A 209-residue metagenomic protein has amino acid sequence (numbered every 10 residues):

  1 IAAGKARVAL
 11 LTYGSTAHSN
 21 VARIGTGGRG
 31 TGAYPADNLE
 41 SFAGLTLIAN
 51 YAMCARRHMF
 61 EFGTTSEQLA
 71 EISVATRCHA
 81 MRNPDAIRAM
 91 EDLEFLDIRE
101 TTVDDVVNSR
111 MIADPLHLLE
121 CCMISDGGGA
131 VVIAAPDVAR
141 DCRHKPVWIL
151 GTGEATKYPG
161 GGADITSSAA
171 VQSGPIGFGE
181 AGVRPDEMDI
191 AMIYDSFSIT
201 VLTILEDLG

Functional and structural regions predicted by a protein language model:
I1-K5, A135, D207: Alpha-helix C-terminal capping segments
R7-F62: Flexible glycine-/small-residue-enriched beta->alpha junction loops that bind anionic phosphate/pyrophosphate groups
A9-G14, E67-V74, H144-E154, R184-Y194: Beta-strand segments within the central parallel beta-sheet cores of soluble alpha/beta enzyme folds
N20-G25, M81-D85, G161, L202-L205: Short acidic, glycine/serine/threonine-rich loops at helix termini
A22-G30, I87, L93-R110, H144-L150: Acidic-glycine-rich active-site phosphate/pyrophosphate-binding loop
A33, D37, F60-E61, A70-V74 (+2 more regions): Condensing-enzyme catalytic core mediating Claisen C-C bond formation in acyl metabolism
A43-V106: N-terminal leader/propeptide and maturation segments of large enzyme subunits in energy/redox metabolism and hydrolases
G161-I165, D195-G209: Short glycine/threonine-rich loop-to-helix capping motif typified by GTGT followed within a few residues by an Asp-Pro
